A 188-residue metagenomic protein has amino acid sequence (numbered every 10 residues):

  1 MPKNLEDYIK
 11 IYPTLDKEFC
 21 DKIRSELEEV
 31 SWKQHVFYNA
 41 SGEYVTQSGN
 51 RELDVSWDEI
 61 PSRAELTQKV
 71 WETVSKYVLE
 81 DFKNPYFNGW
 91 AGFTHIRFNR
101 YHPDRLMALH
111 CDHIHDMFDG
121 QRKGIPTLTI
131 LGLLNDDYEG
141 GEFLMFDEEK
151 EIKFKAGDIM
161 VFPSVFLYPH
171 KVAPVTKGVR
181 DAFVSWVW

Functional and structural regions predicted by a protein language model:
M1-I159, L167-W188: Fe(II)/2-oxoglutarate oxygenase catalytic core
